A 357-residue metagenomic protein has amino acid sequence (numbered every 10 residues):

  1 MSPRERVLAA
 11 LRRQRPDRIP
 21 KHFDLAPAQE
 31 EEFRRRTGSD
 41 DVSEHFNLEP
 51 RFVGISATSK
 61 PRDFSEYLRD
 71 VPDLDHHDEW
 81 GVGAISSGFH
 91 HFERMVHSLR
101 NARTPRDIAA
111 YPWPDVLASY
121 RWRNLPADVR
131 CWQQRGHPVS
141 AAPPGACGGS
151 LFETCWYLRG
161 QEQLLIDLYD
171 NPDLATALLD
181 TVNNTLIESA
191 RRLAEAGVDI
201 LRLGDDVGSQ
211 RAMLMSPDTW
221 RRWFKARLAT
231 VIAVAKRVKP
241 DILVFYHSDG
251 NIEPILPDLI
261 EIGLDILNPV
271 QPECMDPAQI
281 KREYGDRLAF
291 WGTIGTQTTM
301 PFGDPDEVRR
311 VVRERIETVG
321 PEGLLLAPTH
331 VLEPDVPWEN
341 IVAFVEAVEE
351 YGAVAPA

Functional and structural regions predicted by a protein language model:
M1, F33-R35, V42-F46, E79 (+2 more regions): N-acyltransferase acceptor-side catalytic subdomain
M1-A26, E30-R35, H77, I108-A357: Active-site loop segments of alpha/beta catalytic cores
R15, F46-R51, R69-P72, Q133-G136: Short, solvent-exposed loop/edge-beta patches enriched in aromatic
E30-R69: Segments that shape or occlude catalytic/ligand-binding pockets
F64-P114, R135-P138: A contiguous, low-structure linker/loop signature
